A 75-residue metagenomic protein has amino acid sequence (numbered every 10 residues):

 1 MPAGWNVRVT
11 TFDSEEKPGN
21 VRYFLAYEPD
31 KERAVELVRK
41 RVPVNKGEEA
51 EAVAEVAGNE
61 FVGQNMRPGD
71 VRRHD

Functional and structural regions predicted by a protein language model:
M1-V21: Short aromatic-glycine-(Arg/Gly/Cys) micro-motifs in beta-strand/loop hairpins
D13, K31-V35, G69: Amphipathic alpha-helical interaction segments
G19-P29: A short, exposed loop/beta-hairpin motif centered on an aromatic-Gly-Thr core
P29-A50: A short, charged, amphipathic alpha-helix used as a generic interaction element across diverse proteins
P43-D75: Short, mixed-charge low-complexity intrinsically disordered segments
